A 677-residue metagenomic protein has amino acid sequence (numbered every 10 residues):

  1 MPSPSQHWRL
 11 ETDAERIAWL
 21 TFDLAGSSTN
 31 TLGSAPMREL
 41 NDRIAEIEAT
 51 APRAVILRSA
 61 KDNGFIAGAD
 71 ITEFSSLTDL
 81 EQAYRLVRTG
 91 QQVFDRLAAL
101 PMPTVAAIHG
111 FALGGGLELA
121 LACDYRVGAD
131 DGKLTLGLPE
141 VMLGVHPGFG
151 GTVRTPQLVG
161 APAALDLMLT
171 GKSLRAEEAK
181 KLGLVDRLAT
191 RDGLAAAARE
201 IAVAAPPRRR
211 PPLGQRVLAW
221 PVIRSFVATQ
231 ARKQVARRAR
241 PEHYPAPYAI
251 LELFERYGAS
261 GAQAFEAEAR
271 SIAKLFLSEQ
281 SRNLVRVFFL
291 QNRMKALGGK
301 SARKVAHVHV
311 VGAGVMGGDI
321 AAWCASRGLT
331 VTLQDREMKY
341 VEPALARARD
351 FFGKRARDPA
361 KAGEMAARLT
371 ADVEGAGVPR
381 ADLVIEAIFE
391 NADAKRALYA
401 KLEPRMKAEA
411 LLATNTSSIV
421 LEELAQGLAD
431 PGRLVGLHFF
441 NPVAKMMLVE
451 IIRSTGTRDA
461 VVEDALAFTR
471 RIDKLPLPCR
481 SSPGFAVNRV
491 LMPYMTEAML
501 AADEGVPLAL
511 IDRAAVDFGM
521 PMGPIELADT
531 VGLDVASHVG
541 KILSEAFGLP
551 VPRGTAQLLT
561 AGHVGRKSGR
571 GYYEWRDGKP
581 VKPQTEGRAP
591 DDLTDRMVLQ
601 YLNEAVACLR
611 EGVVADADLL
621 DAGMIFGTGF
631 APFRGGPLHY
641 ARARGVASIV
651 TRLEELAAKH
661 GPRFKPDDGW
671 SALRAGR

Functional and structural regions predicted by a protein language model:
M1-R58, D95: Conserved CoA-thioester-binding segment of acyl-CoA-metabolizing enzymes
S3-P4, E11-D13, D23-A25, L77 (+4 more regions): N-terminal glycine-rich phosphate-binding loop for ADP-containing cofactors
L57, D70, L119-A120, A179 (+2 more regions): Hydrophobic/aromatic residues within transmembrane alpha-helices of multi-pass small-molecule transporters
S59-V93, A112, M142-G144: Glycine- (often His-adjacent) and acidic-residue-rich active-site loop that binds/positions the CoA thioester
D62-I66, L113-G114, V378, I419-L421: Short, active-site-adjacent cap segments at secondary-structure transitions
Q91, R96-L143, P147, V315: Glycine-rich beta-to-alpha active-site loop
